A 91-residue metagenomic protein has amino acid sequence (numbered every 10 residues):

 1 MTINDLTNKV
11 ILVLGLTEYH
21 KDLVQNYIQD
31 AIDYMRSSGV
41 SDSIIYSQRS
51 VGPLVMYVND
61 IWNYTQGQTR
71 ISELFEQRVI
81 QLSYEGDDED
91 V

Functional and structural regions predicted by a protein language model:
M1-V91: Divalent metal-cofactor coordination and adjacent catalytic microenvironments
